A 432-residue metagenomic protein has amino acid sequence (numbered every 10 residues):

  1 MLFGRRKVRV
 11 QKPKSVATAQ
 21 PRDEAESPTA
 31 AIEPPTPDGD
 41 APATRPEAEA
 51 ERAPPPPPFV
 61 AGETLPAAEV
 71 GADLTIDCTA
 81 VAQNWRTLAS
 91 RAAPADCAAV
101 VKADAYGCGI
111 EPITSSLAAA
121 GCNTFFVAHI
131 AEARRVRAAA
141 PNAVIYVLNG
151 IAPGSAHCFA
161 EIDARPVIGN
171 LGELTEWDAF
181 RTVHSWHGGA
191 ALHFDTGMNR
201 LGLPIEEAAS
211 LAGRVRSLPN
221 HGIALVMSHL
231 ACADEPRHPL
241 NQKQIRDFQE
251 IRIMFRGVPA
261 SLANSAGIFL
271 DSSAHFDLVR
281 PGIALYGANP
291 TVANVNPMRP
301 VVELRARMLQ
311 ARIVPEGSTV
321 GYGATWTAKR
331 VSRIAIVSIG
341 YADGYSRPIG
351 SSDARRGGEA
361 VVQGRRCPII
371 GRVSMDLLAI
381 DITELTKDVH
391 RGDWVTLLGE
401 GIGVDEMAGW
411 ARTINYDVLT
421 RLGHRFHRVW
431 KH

Functional and structural regions predicted by a protein language model:
M1-E33: N-terminal acidic, proline/glycine-rich, low-complexity intrinsically disordered segments
L2, E49, P54-R86, S90 (+6 more regions): Active-site anion/phosphate-binding pocket segments in diverse small-molecule metabolic enzymes
R6-K12, P21-D23, P46, A53 (+3 more regions): Positively charged, low-complexity intrinsically disordered regions
T18, A25, G39-A41, L192 (+1 more regions): Short N-terminal alpha-helical targeting/association segments
R22-D23, S27-A53: Long, low-complexity intrinsically disordered regions
V60-A68, A72-Q83, A93-E250, M254-S261 (+1 more regions): Active-site-proximal beta-alpha core segment in soluble small-molecule metabolic enzymes
